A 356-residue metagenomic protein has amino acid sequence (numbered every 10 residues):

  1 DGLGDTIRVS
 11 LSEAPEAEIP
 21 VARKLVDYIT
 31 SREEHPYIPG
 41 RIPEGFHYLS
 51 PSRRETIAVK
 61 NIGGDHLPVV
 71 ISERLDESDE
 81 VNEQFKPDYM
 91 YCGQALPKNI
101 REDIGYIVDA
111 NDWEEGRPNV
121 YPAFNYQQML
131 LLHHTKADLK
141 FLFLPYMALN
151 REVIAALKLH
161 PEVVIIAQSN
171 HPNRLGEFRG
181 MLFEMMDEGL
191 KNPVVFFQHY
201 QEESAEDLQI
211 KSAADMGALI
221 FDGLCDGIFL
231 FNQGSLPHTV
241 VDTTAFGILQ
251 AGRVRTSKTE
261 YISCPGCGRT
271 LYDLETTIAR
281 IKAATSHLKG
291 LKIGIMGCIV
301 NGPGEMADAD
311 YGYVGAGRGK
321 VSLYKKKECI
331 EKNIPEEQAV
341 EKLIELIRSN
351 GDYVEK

Functional and structural regions predicted by a protein language model:
D1-I62, A137-F143, M147-L288, K292-I295: Catalytic alpha/beta core domains of metabolic enzymes, predominantly
A14, L75-E77, A95-P97, M147-L149 (+6 more regions): Short, glycine-/Ser/Thr-/acidic-enriched flexible segments
S31-E34, S349-E355: Flexible helix-coil linker/hinge segments at domain or subdomain boundaries
K60-N61, V69-G176: Active-site beta->alpha loop and helix N-cap motifs at the rims of alpha/beta catalytic domains
G63-K86, D273-G317: C-terminal accessory/binding modules appended to enzymatic or scaffolding proteins
L219, C264, C298, M306 (+1 more regions): Conserved, mostly hydrophobic/aromatic
R318-V321, C329-D352: Beta-strand/loop-dominated core regions that host nucleotide or nucleotide-derived cofactor-binding catalytic loops
